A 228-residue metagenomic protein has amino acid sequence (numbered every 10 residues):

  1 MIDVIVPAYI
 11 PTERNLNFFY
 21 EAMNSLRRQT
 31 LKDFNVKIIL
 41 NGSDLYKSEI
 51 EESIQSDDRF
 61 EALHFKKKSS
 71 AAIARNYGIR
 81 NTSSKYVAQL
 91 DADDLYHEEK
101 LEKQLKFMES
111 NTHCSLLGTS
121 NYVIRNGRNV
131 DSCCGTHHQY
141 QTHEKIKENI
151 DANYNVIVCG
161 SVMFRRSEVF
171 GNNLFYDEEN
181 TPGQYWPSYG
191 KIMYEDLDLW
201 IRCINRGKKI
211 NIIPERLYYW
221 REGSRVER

Functional and structural regions predicted by a protein language model:
M1-I5, N35, D198: Cell-envelope/extracellular polymer assembly enzymes that use nucleotide-activated donors
P7, H143-R228: Conserved nucleotide-sugar donor-binding catalytic segment
E21-D33: Short, acidic, metal-binding catalytic loop of nucleotide-sugar glycosyltransferases
I39-I50, K67, D91: A conserved acidic beta->alpha catalytic loop
F65-T82: Glycine-rich, basic loop-to-helix element that forms the pyrophosphate-binding segment of sugar-nucleotide handling
V87: Short aromatic/hydrophobic "clamp" motif used to bind/position activated sugar donors
D91-L95, S120: The conserved acidic donor/metal-binding loop of glycosyltransferases
L101-C133: Conserved donor NDP-sugar-binding/catalytic core segment of glycosyltransferases
